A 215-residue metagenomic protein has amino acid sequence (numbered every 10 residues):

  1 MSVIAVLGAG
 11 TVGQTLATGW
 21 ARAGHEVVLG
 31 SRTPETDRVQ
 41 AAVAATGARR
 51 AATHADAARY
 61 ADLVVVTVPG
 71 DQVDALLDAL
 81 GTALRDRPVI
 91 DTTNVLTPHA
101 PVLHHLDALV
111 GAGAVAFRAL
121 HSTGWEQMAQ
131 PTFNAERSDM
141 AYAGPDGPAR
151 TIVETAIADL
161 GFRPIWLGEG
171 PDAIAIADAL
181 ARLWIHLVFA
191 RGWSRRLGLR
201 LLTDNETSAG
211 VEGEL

Functional and structural regions predicted by a protein language model:
M1-A41, A45, A52: NAD(P)+-binding Rossmann beta1-loop-alpha1 motif at the extreme N-terminus of oxidoreductases
E35-Q40, P98-H99, P148-A149: Short, charged/polar "capping" segments at the starts of alpha-helices and the immediately preceding loops
T46-N94: Rossmann-like NAD(P)-binding element
A51-A52, V115-H121, I165-E169: General beta-strand structural signal in soluble alpha/beta enzymes
L80-D86, L109-G111, N134-A135: Short, conserved loop/helix-junction motifs that constitute active-site signature segments in enzyme catalytic cores
T92-F133: Rossmann-fold NAD(P)-binding glycine/threonine-rich loop
S138-L215: Active-site-lining helix/loop region of Rossmann-like oxidoreductase modules
